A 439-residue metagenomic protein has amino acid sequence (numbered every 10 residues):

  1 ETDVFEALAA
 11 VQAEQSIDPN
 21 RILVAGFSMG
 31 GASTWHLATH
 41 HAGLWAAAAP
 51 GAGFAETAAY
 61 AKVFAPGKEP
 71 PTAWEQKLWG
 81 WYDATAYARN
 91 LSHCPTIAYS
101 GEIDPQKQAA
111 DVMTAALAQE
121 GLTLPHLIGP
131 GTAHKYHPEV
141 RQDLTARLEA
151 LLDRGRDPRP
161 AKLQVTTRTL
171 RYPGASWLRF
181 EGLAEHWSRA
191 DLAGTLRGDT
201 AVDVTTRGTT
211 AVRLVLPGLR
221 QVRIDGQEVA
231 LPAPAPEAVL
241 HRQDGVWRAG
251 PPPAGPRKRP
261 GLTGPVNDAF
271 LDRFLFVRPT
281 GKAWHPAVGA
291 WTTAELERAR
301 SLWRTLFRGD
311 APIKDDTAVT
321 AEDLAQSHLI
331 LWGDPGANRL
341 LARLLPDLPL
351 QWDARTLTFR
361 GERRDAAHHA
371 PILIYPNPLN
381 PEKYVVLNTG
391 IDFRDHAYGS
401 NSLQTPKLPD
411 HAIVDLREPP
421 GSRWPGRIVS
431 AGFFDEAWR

Functional and structural regions predicted by a protein language model:
E1-S28, T39-W45, N90: Gly/Ser-rich "nucleophile elbow"/oxyanion-hole loop immediately N-terminal to the catalytic nucleophile in hydrolases
V24-G26, G51, Y99: Short beta-strand immediately N-terminal to the catalytic nucleophile in serine-hydrolase-like folds
S33-L37: Hydrolases whose catalytic domains are alpha/beta-hydrolase-1, hotdog thioesterase, or metallo-beta-lactamase-like
A46-A88, H93-C94: Mobile cap/lid helix-loop segments that gate and shape the active-site cleft of serine hydrolases
I97-D104, P130-G131, T206-G208: Conserved strand-to-loop "acid loop" that flanks and positions the catalytic carboxylate
I103-G198: C-terminal catalytic histidine-bearing segment of alpha/beta-hydrolase fold enzymes
R189-E228: Beta-strand-rich binding/interaction modules
V215-R439: Solvent-exposed alpha-helical segments and adjacent loops that form catalytic or protein-interaction surfaces
